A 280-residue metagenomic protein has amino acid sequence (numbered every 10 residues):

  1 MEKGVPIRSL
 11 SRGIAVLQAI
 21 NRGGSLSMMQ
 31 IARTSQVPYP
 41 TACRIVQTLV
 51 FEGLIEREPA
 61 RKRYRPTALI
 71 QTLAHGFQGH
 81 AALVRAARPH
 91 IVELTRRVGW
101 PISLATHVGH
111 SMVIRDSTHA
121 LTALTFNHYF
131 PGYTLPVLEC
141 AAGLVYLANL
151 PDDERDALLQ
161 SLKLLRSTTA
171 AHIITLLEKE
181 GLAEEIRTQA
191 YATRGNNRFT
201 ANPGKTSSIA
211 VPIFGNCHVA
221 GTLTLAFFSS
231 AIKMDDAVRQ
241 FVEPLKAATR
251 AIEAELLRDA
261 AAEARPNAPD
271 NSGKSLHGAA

Functional and structural regions predicted by a protein language model:
M1-R85, V92, R250-E255, G278: N-terminal helix-turn-helix
E2-S27, V92-T122, F126, A247-D270: An N-terminal domain-start capping segment
R65-S161: Amphipathic alpha-helical effector-binding/dimerization core of metabolite-sensing transcriptional regulators
A87-E93, L162-A210, E255: Short, basic/aromatic recognition patches
S103, S208-A210, T222: Short glycine-aspartate micro-motif
A201-P203, A220-A280: Juxtadomain coupling helices with adjacent low-complexity linkers
I213-N216: Sensor-regulatory modules in signal-transduction proteins
